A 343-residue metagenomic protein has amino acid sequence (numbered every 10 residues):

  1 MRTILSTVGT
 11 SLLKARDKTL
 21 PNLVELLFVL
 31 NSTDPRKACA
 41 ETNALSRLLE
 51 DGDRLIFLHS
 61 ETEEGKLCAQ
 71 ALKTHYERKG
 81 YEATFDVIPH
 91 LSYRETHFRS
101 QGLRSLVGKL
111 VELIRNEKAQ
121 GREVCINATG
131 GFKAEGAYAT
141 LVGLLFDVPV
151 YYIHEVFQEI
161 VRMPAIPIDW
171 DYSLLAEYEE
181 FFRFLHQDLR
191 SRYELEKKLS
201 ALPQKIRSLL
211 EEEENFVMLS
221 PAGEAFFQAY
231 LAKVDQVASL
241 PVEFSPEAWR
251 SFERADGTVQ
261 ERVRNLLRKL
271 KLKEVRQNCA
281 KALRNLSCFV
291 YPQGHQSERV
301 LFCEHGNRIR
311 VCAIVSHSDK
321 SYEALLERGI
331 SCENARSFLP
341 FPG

Functional and structural regions predicted by a protein language model:
M1-E123, A137-G343: Long, low-complexity, Lys/Arg-enriched
I126: Conformationally flexible catalytic loops at phosphate/diphosphate-handling active centers
T129-G130: Glycine-rich beta-strand-to-loop/alpha-helix junction loops that act as flexible
K133-A134: Polyanion-engaging groove/track-forming segments
